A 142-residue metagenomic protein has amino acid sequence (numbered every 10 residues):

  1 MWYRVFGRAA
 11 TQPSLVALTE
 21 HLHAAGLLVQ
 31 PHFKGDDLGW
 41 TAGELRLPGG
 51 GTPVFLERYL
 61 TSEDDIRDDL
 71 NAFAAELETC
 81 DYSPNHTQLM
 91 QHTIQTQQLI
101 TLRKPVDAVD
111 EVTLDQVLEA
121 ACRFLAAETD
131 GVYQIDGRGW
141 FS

Functional and structural regions predicted by a protein language model:
M1-S142: Acidic (Asp/Glu-rich) sequence patches and key acidic residues that form negatively charged surfaces used
